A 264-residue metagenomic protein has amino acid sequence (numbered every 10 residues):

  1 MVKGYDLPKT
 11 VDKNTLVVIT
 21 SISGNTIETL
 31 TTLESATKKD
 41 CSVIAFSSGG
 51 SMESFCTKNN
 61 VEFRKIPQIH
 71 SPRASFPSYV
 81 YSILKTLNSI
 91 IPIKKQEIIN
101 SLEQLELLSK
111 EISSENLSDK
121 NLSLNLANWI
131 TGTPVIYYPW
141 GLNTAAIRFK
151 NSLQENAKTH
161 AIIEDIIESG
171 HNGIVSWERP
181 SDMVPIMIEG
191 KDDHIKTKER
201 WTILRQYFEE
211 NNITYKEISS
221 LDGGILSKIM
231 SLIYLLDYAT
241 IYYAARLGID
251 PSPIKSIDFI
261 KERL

Functional and structural regions predicted by a protein language model:
M1-L108, G190-I195, E199-T214: Glycine-rich phosphate-binding loops that contact phosphosugars or nucleotide phosphates
M1-Y5, T159-G170, T214-G223: A generic structural motif
V11-T15, T131, I233: A short, glycine/Asx- and small/polar-enriched loop/turn that sits immediately N-terminal to a beta-strand
L16-V18, V135, I186: Conserved beta-strand elements of the Class I
A74, S78, Q96, N100 (+8 more regions): Conserved active-site and cofactor/substrate-binding residues in soluble primary-metabolism enzymes
N88-M183, E262-L264: Active-site phosphate/pyrophosphate-binding segments
V175-K255: C-terminal active-site/capping subdomain that shapes the small-molecule cofactor and substrate pocket of enzyme
P253-L264: A short, charged, Gly/Pro-tolerant segment at domain boundaries
